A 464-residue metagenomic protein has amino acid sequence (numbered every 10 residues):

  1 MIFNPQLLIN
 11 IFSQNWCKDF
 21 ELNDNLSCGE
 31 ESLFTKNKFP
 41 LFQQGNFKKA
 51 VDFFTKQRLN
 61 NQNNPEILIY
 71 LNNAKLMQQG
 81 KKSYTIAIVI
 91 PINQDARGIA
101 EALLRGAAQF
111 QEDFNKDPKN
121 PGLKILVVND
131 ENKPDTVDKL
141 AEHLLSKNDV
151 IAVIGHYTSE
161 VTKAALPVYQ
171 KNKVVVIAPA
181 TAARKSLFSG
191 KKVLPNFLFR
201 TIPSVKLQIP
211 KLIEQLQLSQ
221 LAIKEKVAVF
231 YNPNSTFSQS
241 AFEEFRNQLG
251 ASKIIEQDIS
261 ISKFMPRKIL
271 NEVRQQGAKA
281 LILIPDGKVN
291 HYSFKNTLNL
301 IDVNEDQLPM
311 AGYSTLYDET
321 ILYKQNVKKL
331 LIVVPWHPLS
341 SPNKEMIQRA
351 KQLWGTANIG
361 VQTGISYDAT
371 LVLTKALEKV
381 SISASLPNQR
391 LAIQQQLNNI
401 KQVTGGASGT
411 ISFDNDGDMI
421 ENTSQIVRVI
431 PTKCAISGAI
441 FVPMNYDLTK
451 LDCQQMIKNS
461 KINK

Functional and structural regions predicted by a protein language model:
M1-K464: Extracytosolic ligand-binding ectodomains
